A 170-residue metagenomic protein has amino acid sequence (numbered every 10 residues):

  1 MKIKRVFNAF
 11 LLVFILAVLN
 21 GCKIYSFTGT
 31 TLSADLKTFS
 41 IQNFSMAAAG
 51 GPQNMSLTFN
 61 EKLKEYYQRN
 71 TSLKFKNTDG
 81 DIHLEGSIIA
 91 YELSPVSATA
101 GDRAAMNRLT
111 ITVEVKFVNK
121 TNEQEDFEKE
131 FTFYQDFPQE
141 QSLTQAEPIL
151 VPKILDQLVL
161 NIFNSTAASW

Functional and structural regions predicted by a protein language model:
M1-F10: Bacterial N-terminal signal peptides that target proteins for export
I3, L19-E61, E65, S72 (+1 more regions): A structural "domain/chain start" motif
A9-G21: Bacterial N-terminal signal peptides
F27, R69-K74, D81-D126, E130 (+2 more regions): Surface-exposed short loop/turn segments
L32-S33, T78-G80: A short beta-turn/loop motif at secondary-structure boundaries
M46-Q53, Q141-I149: Second-shell loop/turn segments in exported
P148-W170: Compositionally biased, intrinsically disordered linkers/stalks adjacent to structured regions
